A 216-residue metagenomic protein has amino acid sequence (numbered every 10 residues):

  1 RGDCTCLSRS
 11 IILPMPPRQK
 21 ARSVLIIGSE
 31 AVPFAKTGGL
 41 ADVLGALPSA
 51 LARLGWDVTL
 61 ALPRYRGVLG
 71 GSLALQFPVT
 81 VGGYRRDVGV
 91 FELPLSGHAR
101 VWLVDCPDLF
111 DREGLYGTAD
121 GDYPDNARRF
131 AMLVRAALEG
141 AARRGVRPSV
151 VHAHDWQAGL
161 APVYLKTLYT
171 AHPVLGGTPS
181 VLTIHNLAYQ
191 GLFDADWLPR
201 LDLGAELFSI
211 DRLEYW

Functional and structural regions predicted by a protein language model:
T5, I11-W216: Catalytic cores of nucleotide-sugar-dependent glycosyltransferases that transfer UDP/GDP/TDP-activated
